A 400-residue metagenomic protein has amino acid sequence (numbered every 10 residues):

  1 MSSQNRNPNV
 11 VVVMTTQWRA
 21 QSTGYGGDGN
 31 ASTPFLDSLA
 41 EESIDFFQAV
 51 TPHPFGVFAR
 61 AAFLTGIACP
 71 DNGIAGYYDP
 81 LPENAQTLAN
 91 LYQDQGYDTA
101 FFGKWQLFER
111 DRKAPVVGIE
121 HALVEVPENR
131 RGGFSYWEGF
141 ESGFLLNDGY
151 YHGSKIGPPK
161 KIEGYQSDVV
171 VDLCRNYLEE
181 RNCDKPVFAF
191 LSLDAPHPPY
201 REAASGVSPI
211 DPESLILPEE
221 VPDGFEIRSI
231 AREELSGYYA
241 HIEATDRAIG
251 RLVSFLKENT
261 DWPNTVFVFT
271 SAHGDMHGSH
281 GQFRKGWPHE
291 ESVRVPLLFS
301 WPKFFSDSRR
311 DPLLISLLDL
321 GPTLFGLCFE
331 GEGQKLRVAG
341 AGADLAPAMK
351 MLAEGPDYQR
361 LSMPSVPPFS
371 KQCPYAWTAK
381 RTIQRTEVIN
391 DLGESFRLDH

Functional and structural regions predicted by a protein language model:
M1-I44, H53-P54: Active-site-proximal N-terminal segment of extracellular/periplasmic enzymes that hydrolyze or transfer
Q4-R6, Q17-N30, S142-G149, G153-V169 (+2 more regions): Active-site-proximal cap/lid insertion segments
R6-V10, I44-F47, Q95-D98, S135 (+2 more regions): Loop/turn elements at helix/coil->beta-strand transitions in domains of secreted/extracellular proteins
V10-T16, K104, Y151-S154, C174 (+5 more regions): A short aromatic-rich beta-strand->coil structural motif
T15, L36-E41, L64, A89-Q93 (+9 more regions): Non-transmembrane alpha-helical segments in soluble domains of secreted/periplasmic/extracellular proteins
Y25-G27, I44-T65, L81, F101-D111 (+4 more regions): Short, solvent-exposed turn/loop segments enriched in Gly/Ser/Thr/Pro and often Arg
A62-G164, E202-A204: Catalytic-site neighborhoods of secreted/periplasmic enzymes that process anionic sulfate/phosphate groups
R112-Y136, F140-E141, H273-S279, L318-G321 (+1 more regions): C-terminal cap/loop subdomain of S1 sulfatases and analogous C-terminal strand-loop tails that border
